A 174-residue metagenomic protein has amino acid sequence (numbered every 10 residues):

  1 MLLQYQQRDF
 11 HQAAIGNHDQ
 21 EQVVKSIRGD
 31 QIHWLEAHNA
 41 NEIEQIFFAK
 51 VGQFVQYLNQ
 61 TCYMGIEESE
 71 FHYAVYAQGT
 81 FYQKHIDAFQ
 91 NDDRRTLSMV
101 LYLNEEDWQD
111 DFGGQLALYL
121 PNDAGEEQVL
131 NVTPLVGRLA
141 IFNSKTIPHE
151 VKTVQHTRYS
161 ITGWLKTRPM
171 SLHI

Functional and structural regions predicted by a protein language model:
M1-S98, Y102-L139, T146-I174: Fe(II)/2-oxoglutarate oxygenase catalytic core
